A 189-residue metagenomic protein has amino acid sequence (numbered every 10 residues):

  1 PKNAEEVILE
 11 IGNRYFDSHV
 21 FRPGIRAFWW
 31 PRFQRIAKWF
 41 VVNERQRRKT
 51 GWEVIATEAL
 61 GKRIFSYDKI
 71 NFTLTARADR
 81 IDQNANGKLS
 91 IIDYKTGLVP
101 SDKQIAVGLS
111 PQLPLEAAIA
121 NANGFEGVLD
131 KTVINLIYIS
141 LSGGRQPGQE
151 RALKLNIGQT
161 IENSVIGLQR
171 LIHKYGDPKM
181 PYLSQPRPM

Functional and structural regions predicted by a protein language model:
P1-M189: RecB-family 4Fe-4S metal-dependent nuclease core
